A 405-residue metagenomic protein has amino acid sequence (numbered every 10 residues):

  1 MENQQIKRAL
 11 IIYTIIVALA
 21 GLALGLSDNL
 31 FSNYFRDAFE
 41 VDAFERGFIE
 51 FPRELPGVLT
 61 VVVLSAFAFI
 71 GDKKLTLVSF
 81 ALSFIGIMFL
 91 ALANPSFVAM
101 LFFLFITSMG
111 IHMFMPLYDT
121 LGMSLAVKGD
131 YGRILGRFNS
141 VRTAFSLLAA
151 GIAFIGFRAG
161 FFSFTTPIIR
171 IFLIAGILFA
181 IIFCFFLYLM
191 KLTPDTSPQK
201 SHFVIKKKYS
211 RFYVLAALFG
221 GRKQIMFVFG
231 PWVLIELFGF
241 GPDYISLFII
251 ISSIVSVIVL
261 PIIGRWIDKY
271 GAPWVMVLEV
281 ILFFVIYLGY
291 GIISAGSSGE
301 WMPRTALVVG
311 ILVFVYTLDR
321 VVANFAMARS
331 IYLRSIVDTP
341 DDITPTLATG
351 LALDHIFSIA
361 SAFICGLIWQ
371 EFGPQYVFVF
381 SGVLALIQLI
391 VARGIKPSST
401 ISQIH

Functional and structural regions predicted by a protein language model:
A18, G86, V98-F114, W301-N324: Hydrophobic core of transmembrane alpha-helices in multi-pass small-molecule transporters, especially MFS/SLC-type
N29-E45, V228-F248, L333-S335: Short amphipathic helix-loop junctions that connect adjacent transmembrane helices in Major Facilitator Superfamily/SLC
L59-K73, F157, V259-A272, W369-Q370: Helix-to-loop junctions at the C-terminal end of transmembrane segments in multipass secondary transporters
A68-A81, K269-F283: Cytoplasmic membrane-interface "Motif A"-like loop-to-helix N-cap segments of 12-TM Major Facilitator Superfamily
A81-P95, I281-R304, R393: C-terminal ends and interior cores of transmembrane alpha-helices in multi-pass membrane transporters/permeases
M113-A126, N324-D338: Intracellular juxtamembrane helix-capping segments at the cytosolic ends of symmetry-related transmembrane helices
L135-F154, L351-S361: Glycine-rich segments within core transmembrane alpha-helices of 12-TM secondary carriers
A153-R158, G176-D195, V391-I395: C-terminal membrane-cytosol helix-exit motif in multi-pass small-molecule transporters
